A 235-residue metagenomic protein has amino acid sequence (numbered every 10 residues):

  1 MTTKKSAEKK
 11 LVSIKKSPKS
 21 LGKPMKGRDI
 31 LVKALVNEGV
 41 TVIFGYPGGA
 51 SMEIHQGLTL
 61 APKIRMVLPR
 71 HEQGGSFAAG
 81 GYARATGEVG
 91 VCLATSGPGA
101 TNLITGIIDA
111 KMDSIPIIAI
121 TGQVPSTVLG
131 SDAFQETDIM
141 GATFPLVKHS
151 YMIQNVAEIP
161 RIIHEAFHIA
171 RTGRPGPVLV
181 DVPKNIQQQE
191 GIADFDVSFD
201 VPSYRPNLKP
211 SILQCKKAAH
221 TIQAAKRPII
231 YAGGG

Functional and structural regions predicted by a protein language model:
T2-G235: N-terminal alpha/beta PP-like core and its mobile active-site loop of ThDP/TPP-dependent enzymes
